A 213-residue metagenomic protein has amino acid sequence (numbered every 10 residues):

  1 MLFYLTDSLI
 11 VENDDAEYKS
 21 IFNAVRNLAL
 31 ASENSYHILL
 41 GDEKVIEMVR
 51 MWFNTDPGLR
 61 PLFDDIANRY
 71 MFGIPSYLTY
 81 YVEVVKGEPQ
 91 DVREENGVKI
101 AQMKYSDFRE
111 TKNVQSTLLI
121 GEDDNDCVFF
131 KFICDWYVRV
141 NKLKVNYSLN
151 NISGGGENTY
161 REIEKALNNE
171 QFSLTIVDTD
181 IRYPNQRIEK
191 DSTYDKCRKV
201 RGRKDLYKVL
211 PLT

Functional and structural regions predicted by a protein language model:
M1-T213: Acidic, divalent-metal-binding catalytic cores of TOPRIM and closely related two-metal-ion phosphodiester/pyrophosphate
